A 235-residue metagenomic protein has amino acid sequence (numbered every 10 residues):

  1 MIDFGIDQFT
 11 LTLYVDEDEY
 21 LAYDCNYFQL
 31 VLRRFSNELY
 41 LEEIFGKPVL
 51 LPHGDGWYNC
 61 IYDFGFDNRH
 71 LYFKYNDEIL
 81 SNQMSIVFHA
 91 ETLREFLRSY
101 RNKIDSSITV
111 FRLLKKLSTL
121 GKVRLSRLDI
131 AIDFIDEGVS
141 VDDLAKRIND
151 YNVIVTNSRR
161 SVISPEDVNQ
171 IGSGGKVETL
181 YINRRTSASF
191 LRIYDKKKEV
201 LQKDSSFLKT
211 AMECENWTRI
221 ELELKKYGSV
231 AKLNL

Functional and structural regions predicted by a protein language model:
M1-L235: Structured, helix-rich domain cores that form ligand/interaction pockets
